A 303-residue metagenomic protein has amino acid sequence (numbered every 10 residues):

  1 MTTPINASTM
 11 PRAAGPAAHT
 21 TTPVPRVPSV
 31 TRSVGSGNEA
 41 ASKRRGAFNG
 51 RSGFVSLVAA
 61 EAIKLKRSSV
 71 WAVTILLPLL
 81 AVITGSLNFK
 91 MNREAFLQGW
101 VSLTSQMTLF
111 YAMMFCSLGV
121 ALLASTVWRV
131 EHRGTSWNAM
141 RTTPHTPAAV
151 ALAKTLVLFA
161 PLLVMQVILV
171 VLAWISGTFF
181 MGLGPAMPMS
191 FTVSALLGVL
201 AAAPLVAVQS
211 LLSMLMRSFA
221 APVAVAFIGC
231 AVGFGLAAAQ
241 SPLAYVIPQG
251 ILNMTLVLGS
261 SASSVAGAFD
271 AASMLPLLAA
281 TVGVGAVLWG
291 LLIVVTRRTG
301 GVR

Functional and structural regions predicted by a protein language model:
T2-I5, R51, N88-L103, V223-R303: Terminal transmembrane helical anchor/hairpin motif
T2-P16, T20-P78, G300: Aromatic- and glycine-rich beta-strand/loop motifs that create alpha-glucan
R45, P78-V120, L152, L156-M216 (+1 more regions): Secretory targeting signals
K64, R129, M140-T142, Q209 (+1 more regions): Helix-capping/transition residues at the boundaries of transmembrane alpha-helices and the short helical linkers
S69-L80, P161-Q166, V225-A244: Hydrophobic alpha-helical membrane-insertion segments
S69-V70, T146-A148, L152, A186-F191 (+1 more regions): Membrane-helix interface segments
V120-A124, L172, V208-Q209, P248 (+1 more regions): Hydrophobic/aromatic residues in alpha-helical transmembrane segments
S125-F159: Helix-loop-helix units of permease transmembrane domains in multi-pass membrane transporters, especially ABC
